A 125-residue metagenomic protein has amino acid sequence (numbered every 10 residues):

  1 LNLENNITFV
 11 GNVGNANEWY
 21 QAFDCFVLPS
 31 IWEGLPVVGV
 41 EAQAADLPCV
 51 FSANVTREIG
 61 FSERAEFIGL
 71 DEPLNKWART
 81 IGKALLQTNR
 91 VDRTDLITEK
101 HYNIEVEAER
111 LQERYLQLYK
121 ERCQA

Functional and structural regions predicted by a protein language model:
L1-G11: Nucleotide-activated donor-binding/catalytic signature segment of Leloir-type glycosyltransferases, i.e., the conserved
N12, I31: Aromatic "clamp/platform" in nucleotide-sugar-dependent glycosyltransferases that forms part of the donor/acceptor
F23: An anion/phosphate-binding loop that grips the pyrophosphate of nucleotide cofactors and donors
F26-V27: A short hydrophobic beta-strand element within the catalytic core of glycosyltransferases that build diverse glycans
P36-E41: Short glycine/serine-rich donor-binding loops of glycosyltransferases
P48-S52, R57: Short hydrophobic beta-strand element within catalytic cores of glycosyltransferases and related nucleotide-activated
E58-Q87: Change "using UDP/GDP/dTDP sugars" to "using nucleotide sugars
N89-Q124: A charged, aromatic-enriched C-terminal amphipathic alpha-helix characteristic of glycosyltransferases across folds
